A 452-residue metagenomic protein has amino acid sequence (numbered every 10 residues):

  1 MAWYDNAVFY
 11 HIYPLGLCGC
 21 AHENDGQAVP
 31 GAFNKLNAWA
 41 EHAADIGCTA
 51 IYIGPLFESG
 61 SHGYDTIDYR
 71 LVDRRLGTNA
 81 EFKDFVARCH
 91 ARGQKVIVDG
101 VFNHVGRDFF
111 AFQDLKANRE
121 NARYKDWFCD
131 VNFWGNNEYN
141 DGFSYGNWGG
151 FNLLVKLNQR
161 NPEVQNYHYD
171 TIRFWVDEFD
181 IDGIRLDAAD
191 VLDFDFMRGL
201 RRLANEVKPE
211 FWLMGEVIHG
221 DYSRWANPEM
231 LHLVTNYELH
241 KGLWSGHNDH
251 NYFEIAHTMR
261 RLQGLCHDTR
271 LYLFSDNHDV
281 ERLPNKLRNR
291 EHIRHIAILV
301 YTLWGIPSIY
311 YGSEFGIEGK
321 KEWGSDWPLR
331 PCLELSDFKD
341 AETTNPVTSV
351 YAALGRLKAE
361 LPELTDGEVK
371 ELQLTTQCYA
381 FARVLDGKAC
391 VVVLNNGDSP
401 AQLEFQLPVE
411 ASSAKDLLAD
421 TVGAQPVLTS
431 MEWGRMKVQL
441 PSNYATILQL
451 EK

Functional and structural regions predicted by a protein language model:
M1-F9, Y13-T49, L56-E178, L200-E206 (+1 more regions): Substrate-binding/active-site clefts of carbohydrate-active enzymes
A2-N6, E23-N24, A28, A256-H257 (+1 more regions): Loop/helix patches that line or flank the sugar-binding groove of alpha-linked glycan CAZymes
V8-H11, I51-I53, V96-V98, I184 (+3 more regions): Hydrophobic faces of well-ordered beta-strands that scaffold small-molecule active sites in alpha/beta enzyme cores
R92, Q113-K116, D187-H267, L271 (+4 more regions): Active-site-proximal helices and loops of the catalytic beta/alpha 8
I97-V98, G183-A189, L283-P284: Short catalytic-loop micro-motif centered on adjacent basic/acidic residues
H104, H168-F194, L273, N277: Active-site groove signature of glycoside hydrolases
K415-R435: Solvent-exposed beta-strand/loop surfaces of large extracellular or lumenal domains
S430-K452: C-terminal beta-strand-rich structural cap/linker in extracellular carbohydrate-active enzymes
